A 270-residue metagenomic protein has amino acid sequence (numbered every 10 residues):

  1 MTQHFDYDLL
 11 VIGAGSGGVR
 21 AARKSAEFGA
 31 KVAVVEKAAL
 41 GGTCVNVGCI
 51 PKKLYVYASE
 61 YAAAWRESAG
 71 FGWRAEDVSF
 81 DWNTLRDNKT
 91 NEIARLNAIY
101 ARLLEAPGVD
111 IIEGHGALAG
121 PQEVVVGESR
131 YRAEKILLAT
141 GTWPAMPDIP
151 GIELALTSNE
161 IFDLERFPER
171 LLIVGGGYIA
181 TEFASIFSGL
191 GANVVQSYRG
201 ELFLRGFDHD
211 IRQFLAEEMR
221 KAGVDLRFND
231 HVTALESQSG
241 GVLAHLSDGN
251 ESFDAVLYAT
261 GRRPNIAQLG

Functional and structural regions predicted by a protein language model:
T2-Y7, R23-A30, V35-F167, G200-L204 (+3 more regions): Glycine-rich flavin
Y7-V34, I179-G189: N-terminal Rossmann-like FAD-binding beta1-loop-alpha1 element of flavoenzymes
L10-I12, G116, Y131-G141, I173-V174 (+2 more regions): Short hydrophobic core segments
G13-S16, K37-A38, V174-G177, F207: Glycine-rich Rossmann-fold phosphate-binding loop(s) that bind the pyrophosphate of adenine dinucleotide cofactors
G15, H115-A117, G177, H231: Conserved acidic residues
R20, G114, M146-P147, T181-E182 (+4 more regions): Glycine/Thr-rich phosphate-binding loops of Rossmann-like dinucleotide-binding domains
E153-P168, E251, A255-G270: FAD-site-proximal beta/loop scaffold in flavoenzymes
E165-F207: Rossmann-like NAD(P)H-binding beta-loop-alpha module
